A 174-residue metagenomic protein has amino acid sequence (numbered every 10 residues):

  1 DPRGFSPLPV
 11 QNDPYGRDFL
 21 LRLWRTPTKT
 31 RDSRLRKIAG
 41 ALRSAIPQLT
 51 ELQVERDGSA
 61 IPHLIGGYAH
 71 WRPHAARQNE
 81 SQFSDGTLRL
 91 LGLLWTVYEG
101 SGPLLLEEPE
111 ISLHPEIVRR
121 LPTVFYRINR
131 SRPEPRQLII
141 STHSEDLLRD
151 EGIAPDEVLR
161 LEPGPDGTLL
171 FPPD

Functional and structural regions predicted by a protein language model:
D1-E99: Phosphate-coordinating catalytic segments in nucleotide- and nucleic-acid-processing enzymes
A60-D174: Switch/communication elements of ASCE P-loop NTPase nucleotide-binding domains
